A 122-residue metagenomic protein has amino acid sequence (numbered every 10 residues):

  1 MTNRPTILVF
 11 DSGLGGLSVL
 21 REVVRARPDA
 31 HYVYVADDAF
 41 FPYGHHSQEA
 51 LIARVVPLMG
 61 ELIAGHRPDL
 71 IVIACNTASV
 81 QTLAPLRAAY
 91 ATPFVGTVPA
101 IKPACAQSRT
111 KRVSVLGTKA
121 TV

Functional and structural regions predicted by a protein language model:
M1-V122: Non-catalytic structural scaffold of enzyme domains
